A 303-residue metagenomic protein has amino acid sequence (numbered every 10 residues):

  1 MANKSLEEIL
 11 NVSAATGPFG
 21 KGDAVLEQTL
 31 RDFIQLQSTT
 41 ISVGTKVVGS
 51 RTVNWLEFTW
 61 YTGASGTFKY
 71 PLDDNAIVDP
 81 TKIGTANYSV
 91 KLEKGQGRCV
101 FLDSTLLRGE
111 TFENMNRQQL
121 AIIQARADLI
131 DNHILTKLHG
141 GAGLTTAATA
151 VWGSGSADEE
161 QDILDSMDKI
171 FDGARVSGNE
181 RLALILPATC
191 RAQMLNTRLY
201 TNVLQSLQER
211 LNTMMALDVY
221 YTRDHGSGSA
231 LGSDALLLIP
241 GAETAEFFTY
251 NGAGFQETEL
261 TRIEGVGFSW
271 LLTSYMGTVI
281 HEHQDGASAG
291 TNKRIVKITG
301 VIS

Functional and structural regions predicted by a protein language model:
A2-L6, L26-E27, L144, E160-I163: Short amphipathic alpha-helical segments that mediate assembly, nucleic-acid/protein binding, or membrane association
A2-N11, F19-A24, R31, N196-S303: Sequence/fold signature of self-assembling virion shell proteins
I9, T29, K137, S166-K169 (+1 more regions): Charge-rich, solvent-exposed alpha-helical interaction surfaces
G17, K21-Q28, R117, D158-D162: Alpha-helix boundary/N-cap detector
K21-G95: Assembly/oligomerization interface modules of large self-assembling protein complexes
F101-A174, K297-S303: Alpha-helical scaffold segments that mediate packing/assembly in large oligomeric complexes
H139-G140, T189-Q193, G226, I302: Short, catalytically relevant binding-site loops at active-site mouths
A142-M215: Extended, solvent-exposed, turn-rich assembly/linker loops in the middle of proteins
